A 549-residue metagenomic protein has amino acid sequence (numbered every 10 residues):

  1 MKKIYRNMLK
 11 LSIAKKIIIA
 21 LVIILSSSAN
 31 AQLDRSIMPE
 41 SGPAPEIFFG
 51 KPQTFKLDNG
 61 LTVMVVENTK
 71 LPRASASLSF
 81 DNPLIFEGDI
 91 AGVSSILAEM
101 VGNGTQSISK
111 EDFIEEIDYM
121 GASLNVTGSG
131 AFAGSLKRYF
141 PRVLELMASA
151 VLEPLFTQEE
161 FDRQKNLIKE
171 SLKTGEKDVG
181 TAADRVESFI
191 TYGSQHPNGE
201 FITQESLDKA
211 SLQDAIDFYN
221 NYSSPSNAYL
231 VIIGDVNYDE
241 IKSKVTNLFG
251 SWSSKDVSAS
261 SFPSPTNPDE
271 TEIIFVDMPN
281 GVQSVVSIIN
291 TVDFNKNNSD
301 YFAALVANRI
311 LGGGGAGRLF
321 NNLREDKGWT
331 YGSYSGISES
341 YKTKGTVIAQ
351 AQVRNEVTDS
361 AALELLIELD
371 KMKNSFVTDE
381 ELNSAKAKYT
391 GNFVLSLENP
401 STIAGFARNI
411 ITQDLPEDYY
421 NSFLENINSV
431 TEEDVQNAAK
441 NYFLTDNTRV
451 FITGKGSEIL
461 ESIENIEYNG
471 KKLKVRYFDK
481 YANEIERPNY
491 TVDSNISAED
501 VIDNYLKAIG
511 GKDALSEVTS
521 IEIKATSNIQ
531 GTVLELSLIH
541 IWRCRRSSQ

Functional and structural regions predicted by a protein language model:
Q32-I37, G104, G175-P225, Y334 (+3 more regions): Scaffold signal of the M16-like zinc-metallopeptidase fold and its non-catalytic homologs
Q32-P45, Y229-G234, N383-I496: C-terminal regions of mature proteins
Q32-S41, E200, Y229-F294, G454 (+1 more regions): An aromatic/glycine/proline-enriched structural segment found at the starts of mature extracellular/organellar domains
A76-K137, K177, P197-F201, G313-W329 (+2 more regions): M16/MPP (pitrilysin/insulinase) zinc-metallopeptidase core fold and M16-derived inactive scaffolds
G104-S107, G134-K165, N295, G314 (+1 more regions): M16/insulysin-pitrilysin zinc metalloprotease superfamily fold
L167-V186, S264-Q283, N321-G332, S375-N428: Short acidic/His-enriched helical or mixed secondary-structure segments at domain edges of catalytic enzymes and some
S287-I289, L311-V353: A structural supersecondary motif
I539-Q549: Conserved small/polar residues in nucleotide/adenosyl-binding loops
